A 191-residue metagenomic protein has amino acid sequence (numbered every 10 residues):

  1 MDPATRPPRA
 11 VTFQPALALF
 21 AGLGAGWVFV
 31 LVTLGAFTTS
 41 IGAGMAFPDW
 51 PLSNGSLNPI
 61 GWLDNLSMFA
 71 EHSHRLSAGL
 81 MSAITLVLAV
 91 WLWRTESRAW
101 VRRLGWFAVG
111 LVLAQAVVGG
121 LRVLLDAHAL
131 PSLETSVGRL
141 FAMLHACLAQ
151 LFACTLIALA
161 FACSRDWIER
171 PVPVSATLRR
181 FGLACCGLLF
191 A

Functional and structural regions predicted by a protein language model:
M1-A191: Polytopic transmembrane helical bundles with strong interfacial aromatic enrichment
